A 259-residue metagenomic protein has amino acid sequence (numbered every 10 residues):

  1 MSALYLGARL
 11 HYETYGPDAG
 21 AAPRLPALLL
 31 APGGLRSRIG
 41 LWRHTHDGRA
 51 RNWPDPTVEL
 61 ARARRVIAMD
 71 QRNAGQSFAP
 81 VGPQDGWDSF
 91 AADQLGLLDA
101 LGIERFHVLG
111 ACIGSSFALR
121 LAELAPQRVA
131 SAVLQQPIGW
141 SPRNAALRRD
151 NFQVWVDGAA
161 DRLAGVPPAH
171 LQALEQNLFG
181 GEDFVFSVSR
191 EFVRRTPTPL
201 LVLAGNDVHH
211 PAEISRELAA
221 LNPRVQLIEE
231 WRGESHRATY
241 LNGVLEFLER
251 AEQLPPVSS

Functional and structural regions predicted by a protein language model:
A8-F78: Conserved HGGG/HGGXW glycine-rich cap/lid loop of the alpha/beta-hydrolase fold
D70-A74, I138, W231-G233: Short beta-to-alpha linker loops that shape the active-site pocket of alpha/beta-hydrolase fold enzymes
S89-F106: Conserved acidic catalytic loop of the alpha/beta-hydrolase fold
E104-W140: Conserved hydrolase catalytic core segment
A164-S189, T196: Hydrophobic, aromatic-rich cap/lid helix
R195-T196, V202-A204: Short beta-strand/loop motif that positions the catalytic acidic residue of the alpha/beta-hydrolase fold
V208-I214: Conserved alpha/beta-hydrolase "acid-adjacent" motif
R224-S259: Catalytic active-site module of serine/aspartate enzymes centered on a nucleophile-bearing elbow/loop
